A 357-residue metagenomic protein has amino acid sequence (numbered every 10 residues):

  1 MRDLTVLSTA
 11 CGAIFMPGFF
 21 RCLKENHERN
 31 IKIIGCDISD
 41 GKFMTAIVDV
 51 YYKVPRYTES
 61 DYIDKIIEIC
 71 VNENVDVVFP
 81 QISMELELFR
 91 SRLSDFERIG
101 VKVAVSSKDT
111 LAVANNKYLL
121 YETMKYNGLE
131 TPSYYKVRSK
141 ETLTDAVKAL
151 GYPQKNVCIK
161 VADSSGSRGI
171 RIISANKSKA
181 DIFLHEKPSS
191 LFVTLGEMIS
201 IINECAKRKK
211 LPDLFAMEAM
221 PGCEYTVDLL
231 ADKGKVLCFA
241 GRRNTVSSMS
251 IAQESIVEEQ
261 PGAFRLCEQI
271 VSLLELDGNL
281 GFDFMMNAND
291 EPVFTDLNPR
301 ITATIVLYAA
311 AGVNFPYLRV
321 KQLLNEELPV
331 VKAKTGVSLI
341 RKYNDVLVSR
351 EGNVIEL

Functional and structural regions predicted by a protein language model:
M1-V105: ATP-binding N-terminal substructure of ATP-dependent carboxylate-amine bond-forming enzymes
V113-D213: Active-site nucleotide/adenylate-binding loops and adjacent lid/helix of ATP-dependent enzymes
D163-S165, A219-C223, E275-G278: A short catalytic or substrate-binding loop motif that flags glycine-/basic-rich loops and adjacent residues that bind
S167, N244-I256, N298-G312: Glycine-rich phosphate/pyrophosphate-binding beta-alpha loops
L184-S250, E258-E268, M286, V293: Phosphate-binding site of ATP-dependent enzymes
V227-L229, F239-A240, S272-L307: Conserved metal-phosphate-binding beta-hairpin within the catalytic cores of diverse ATP-dependent phosphoryl-transfer
Y317-L357: Peripheral (often C-terminal) accessory segments that flank ATP-dependent C-N-forming ligase machineries
